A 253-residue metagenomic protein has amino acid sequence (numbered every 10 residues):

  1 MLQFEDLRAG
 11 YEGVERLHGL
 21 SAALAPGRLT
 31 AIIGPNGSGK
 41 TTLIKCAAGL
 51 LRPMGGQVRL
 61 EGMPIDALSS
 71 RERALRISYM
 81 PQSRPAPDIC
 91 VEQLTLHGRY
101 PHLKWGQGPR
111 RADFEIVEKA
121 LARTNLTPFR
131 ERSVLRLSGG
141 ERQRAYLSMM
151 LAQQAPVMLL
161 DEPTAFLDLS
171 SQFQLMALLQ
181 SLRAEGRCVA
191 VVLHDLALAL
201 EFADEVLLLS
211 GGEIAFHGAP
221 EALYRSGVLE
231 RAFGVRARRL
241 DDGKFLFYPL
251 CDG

Functional and structural regions predicted by a protein language model:
I33-P35: The feature captures the beta-strand-to-loop junction immediately N-terminal to the Walker
A48: Helix-to-loop junction immediately C-terminal to a conserved catalytic motif
G56-P64, R73: Conserved ABC transporter NBD signature motif
G108, S133-L137: Conserved ABC ATPase signature
R111-F129, Q154: Conserved ABC ATPase "signature" region
M158-E162: Catalytic Walker B motif of ABC-type/P-loop ATPase nucleotide-binding domains
E230-G253: ABC ATPase nucleotide-binding domains
